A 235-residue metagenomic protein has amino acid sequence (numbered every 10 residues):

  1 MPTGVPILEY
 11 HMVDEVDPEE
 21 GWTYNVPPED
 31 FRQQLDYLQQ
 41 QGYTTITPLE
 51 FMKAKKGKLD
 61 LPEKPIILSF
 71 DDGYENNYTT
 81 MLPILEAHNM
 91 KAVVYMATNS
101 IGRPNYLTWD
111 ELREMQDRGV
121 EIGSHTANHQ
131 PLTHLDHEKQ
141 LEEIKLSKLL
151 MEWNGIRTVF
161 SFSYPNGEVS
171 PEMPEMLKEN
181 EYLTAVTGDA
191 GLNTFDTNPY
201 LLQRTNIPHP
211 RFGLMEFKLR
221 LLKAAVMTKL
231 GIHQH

Functional and structural regions predicted by a protein language model:
M1-S69, E75-Y78, H134-H235: C-terminal active-site subregion of NodB/CE4 polysaccharide deacetylases
L8-M12, E121-H129: Histidine-centered catalytic micro-motifs
F51-A54, N77-L82, I101-R118, L146 (+1 more regions): Alpha-helical scaffolding within the catalytic cores of extracellular/periplasmic polymer-degrading hydrolases
F70-D71, S124: Active-site flanking residues adjacent to catalytic metal/cofactor-binding acidic residues
Y74-E75, N128: Short, glycine/acidic-enriched loop or turn micro-motifs at the edges of active sites
L82-M90, L107-S124, K178, D196: Acidic (Asp/Glu)-rich catalytic clusters
Y95, H125, T187: Short beta-strand and adjacent tight-turn residues that come in two discontinuous sequence segments and form the edges
T98-G102, P131, P165-E168: Short histidine/acidic/glycine/proline-rich micro-motifs that form metal- and phosphate-coordinating active-site loops
